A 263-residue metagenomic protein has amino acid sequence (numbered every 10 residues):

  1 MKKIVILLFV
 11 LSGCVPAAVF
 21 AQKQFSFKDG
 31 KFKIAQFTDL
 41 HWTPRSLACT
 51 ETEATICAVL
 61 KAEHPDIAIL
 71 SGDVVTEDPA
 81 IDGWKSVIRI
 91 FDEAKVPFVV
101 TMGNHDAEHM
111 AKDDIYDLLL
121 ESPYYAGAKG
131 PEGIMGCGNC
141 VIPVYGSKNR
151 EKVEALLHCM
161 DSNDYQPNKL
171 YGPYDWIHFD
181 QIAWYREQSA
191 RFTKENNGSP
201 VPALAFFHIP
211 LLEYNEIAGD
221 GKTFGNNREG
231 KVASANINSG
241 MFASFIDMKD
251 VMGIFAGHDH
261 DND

Functional and structural regions predicted by a protein language model:
M1-Q22: Bacterial Sec-dependent N-terminal signal peptides
F20-S86: N-terminal active-site segment of His-dependent metallophosphoesterases
K31-P44, E154-N163, F206: Active-site-proximal beta-strand elements of phosphoester/diester hydrolases
A35-E53, V75-D82, D113, P123-A126 (+2 more regions): Acidic/histidine-rich helix-loop elements that form or flank divalent-metal/phosphate-binding sites at the catalytic
D39, I56, A68, D73 (+6 more regions): Divalent metal-coordination and catalytic microenvironments
T43-R45, T76-I81, V100-A111, Y165-N168 (+3 more regions): Active-site environment of divalent metal-dependent phosphoester hydrolases
H64-D66, L156-C159, Y171-H260: His/acidic metal-ligating clusters that form di-metal
K85-G198: Extended active-site neighborhood of metal-dependent phosphoesterases/phosphodiesterases
